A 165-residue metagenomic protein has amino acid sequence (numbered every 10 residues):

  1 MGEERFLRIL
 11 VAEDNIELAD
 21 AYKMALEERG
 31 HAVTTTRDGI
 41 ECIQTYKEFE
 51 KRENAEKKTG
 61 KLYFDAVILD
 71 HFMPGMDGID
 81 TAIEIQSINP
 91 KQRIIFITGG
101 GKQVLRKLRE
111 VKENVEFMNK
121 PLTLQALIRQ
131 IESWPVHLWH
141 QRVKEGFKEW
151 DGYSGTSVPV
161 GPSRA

Functional and structural regions predicted by a protein language model:
M1-L10, I16-A25, R29, K47-Y63 (+1 more regions): Non-catalytic signal-transmission and effector/linker regions of two-component phosphorelay proteins
G30-R37, Q44-Y46: Short hydrophobic/Thr-rich beta-strand motif most characteristic of the beta2 strand and flanking loop of CheY-like
D38-E41, D77-D80: Acidic catalytic/metal-coordinating carboxylates
D70: Active-site residues of response regulator receiver
M73: Receiver (REC) domain active-site loop signature in two-component systems and cognate sites in sensor histidine kinases
I79-K91: Short amphipathic alpha-helix used as the core "switch/output" element in two-component signaling
I97-T98: Hydrophobic/aromatic residues positioned on beta-strands within the core alpha/beta folds
K120: A Lys-centered signature of the CheY-like receiver
